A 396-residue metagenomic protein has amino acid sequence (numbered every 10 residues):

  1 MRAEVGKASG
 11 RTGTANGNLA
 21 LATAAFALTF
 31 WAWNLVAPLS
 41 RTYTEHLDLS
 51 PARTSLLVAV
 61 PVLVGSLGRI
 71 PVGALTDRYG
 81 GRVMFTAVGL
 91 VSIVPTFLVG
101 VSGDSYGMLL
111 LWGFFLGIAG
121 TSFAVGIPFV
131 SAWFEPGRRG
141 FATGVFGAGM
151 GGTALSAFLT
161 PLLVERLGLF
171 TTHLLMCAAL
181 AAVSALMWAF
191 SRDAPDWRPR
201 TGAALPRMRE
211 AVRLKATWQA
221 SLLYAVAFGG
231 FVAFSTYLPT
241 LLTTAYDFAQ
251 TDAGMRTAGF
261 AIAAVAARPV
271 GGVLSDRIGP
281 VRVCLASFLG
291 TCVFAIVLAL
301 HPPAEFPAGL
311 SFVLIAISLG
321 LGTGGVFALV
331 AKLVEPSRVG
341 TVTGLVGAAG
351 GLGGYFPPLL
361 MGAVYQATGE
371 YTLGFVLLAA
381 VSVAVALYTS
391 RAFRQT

Functional and structural regions predicted by a protein language model:
N34, V62-I70, T121, T153-L155 (+3 more regions): Residue-level signature of mid-helix packing/kink "hotspots" within the transmembrane helices of 12-pass Major
V36-P38, A216-P269: Extracytoplasmic gate region of multi-pass secondary transporters
L67-D104, S275: Conserved MFS/SLC helix-loop-helix module at the cytosolic interface between two early adjacent transmembrane helices
W112-G149: Cytoplasmic helix-loop-helix junction between adjacent transmembrane helices in 12-TM secondary transporters
V145-S191: Helix-loop-helix hairpin linking two adjacent transmembrane segments in secondary transporters
A189-E210: Flexible cytoplasmic inter-helical loops of multi-pass small-molecule transporters
G279-L329: C-terminal transmembrane helical hairpin of 12-TM major facilitator-type secondary transporters
L333-E370: A late C-terminal transmembrane helix in Major Facilitator Superfamily
